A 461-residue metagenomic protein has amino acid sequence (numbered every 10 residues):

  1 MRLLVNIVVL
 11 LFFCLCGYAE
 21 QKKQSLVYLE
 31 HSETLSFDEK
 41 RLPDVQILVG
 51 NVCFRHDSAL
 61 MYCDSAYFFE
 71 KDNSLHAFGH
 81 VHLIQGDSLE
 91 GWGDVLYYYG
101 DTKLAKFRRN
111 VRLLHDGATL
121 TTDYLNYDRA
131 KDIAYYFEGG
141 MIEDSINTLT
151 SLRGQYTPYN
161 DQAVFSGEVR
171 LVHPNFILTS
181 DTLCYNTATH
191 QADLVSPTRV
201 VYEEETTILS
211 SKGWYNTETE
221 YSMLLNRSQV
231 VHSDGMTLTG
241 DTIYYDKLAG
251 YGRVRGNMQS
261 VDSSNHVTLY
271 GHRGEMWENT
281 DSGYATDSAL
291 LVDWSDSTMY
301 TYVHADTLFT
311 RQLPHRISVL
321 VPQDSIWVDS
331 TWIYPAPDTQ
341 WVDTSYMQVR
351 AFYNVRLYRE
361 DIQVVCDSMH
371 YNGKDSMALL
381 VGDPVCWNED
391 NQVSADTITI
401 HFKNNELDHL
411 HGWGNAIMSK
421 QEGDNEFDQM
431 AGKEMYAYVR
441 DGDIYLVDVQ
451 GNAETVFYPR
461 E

Functional and structural regions predicted by a protein language model:
M1-Q24: Bacterial Sec-dependent N-terminal signal peptides
Y18-E461: N-terminal amphipathic/hydrophobic interface segments
